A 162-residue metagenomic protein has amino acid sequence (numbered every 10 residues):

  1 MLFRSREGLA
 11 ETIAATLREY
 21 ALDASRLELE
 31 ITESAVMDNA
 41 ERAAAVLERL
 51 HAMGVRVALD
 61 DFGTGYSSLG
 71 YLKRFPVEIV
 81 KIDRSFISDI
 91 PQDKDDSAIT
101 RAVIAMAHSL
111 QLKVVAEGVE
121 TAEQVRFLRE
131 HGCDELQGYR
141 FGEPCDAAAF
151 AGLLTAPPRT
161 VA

Functional and structural regions predicted by a protein language model:
M1-E7, R26-E41, M53-A162: EAL-family c-di-GMP phosphodiesterase catalytic domain
L9-A10, Y20: Disordered, acidic interdomain junction associated with two-component signaling
T12-T16, V46-L50, V103, E123-V125: Structural preference for long, well-ordered alpha-helical segments in enzyme cores
A14-R18, L72-K73: Short amphipathic alpha-helices and their capping/turn segments at secondary-structure boundaries
E19-A24, L50-M53: Short helix-capping segments at alpha-helix termini
